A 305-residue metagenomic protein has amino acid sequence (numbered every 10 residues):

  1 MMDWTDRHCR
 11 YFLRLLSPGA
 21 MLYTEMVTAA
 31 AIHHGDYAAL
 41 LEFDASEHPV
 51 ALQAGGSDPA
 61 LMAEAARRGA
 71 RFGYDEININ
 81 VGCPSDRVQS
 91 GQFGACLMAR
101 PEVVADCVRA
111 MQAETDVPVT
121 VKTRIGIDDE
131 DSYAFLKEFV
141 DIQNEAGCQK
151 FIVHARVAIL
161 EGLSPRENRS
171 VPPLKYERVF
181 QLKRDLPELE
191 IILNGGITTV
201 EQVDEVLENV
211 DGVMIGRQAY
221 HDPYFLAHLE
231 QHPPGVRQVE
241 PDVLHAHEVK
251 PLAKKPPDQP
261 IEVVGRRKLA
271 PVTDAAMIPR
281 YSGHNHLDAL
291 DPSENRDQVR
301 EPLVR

Functional and structural regions predicted by a protein language model:
M1-P241, H245, K250, P257 (+4 more regions): Flavin-dependent oxidoreductase catalytic cores
Q259-I261, D274-M277, L290, E294: Ser/Thr/Pro/Gly-rich low-complexity, intrinsically disordered segments
